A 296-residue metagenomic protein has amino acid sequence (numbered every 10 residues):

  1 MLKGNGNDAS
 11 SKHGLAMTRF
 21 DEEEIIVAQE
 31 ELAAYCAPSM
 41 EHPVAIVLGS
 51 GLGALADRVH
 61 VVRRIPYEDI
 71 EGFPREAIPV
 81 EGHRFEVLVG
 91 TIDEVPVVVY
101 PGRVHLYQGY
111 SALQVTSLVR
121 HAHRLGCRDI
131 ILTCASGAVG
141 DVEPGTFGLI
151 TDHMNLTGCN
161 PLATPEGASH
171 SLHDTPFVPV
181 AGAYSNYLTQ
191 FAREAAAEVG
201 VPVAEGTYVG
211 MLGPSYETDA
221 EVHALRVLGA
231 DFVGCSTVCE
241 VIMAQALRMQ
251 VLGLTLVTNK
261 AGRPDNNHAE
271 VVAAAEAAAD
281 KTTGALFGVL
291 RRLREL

Functional and structural regions predicted by a protein language model:
G6-A9, G14: Short hydrophobic alpha-helical segments enriched in small aliphatic residues
G14-V180: Metabolite-binding pocket within alpha/beta catalytic cores that recognizes anionic/polar moieties
E31, Y35, Y187, F191-V201 (+1 more regions): Generic non-transmembrane alpha-helical segments
A122-G126, R226, Q245: Non-catalytic positions within long, well-ordered alpha-helices that form the structural scaffold/packing of enzyme
R128, D231, Q250: Short acidic/polar active-site loop segments enriched in Thr and Asp
P179-R226: Active-site rim beta-loop-alpha module in soluble metabolic enzymes
C235-V271: Zn-dependent metallopeptidase/amidohydrolase metal-coordination segment
A261-L296: His/Asp/Glu-rich mid-to-C-terminal helical/loop segments that flank catalytic regions of hydrolases
